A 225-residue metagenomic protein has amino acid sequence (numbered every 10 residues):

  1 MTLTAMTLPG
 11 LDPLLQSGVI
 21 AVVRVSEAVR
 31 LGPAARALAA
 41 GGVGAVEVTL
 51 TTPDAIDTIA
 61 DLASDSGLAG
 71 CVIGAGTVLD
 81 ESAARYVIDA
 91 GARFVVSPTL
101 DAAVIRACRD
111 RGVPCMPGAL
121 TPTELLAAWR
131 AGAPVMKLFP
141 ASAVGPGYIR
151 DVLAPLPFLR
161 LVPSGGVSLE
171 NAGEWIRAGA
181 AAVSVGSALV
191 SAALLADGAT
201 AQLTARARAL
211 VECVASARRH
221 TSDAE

Functional and structural regions predicted by a protein language model:
M1-R93, D110, F158, L169-E170 (+1 more regions): Conserved N-terminal beta1-alpha1 strand-loop-helix module at the mouth
A34, D80-A90, T123-A131, V167-V183: Catalytic cores of alpha/beta
G44, R93, P114, P134 (+1 more regions): Residue-level detector of anion-binding/catalytic polar loops
L50, T77, P98-L100, A119-L120 (+3 more regions): Short secondary-structure boundary segments
A84-A128: Hydrophobic, well-structured mid-protein blocks that either form specific transmembrane helices
F94-A107, L138-P146, G179-A201: Glycine-rich phosphate-binding active-site loops on the catalytic face of alpha/beta enzymes
T121-P134, P146-V152: Anionic-ligand binding region
